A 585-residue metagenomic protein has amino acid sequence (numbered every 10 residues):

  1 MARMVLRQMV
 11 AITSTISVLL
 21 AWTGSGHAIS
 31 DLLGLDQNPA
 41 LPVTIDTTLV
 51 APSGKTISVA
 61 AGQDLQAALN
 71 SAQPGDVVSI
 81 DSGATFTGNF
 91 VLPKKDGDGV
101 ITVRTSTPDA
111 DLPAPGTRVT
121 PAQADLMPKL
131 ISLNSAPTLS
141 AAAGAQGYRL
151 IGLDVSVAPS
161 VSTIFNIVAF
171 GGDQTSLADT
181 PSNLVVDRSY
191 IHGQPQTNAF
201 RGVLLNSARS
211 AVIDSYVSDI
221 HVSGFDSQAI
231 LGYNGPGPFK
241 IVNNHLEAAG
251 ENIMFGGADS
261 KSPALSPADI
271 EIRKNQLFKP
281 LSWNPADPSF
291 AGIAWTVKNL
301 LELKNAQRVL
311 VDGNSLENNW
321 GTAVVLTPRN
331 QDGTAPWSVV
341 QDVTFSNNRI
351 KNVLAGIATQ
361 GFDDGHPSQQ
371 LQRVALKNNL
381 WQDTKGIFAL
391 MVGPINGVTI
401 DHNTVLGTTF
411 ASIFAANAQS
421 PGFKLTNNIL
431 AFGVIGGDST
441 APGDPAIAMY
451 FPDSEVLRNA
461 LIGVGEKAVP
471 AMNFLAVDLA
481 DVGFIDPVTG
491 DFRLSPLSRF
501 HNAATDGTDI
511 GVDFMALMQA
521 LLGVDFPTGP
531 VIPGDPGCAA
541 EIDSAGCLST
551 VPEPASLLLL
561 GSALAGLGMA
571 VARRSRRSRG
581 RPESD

Functional and structural regions predicted by a protein language model:
A11-A21, G566: Bacterial N-terminal signal peptides
I29-K55, D76, V119-D125, T296 (+2 more regions): Acidic, glycine- and Ser/Thr-rich low-complexity intrinsically disordered tracts in extracellular/secreted proteins
T44-D81, T85-F86, V91, A136-T138 (+1 more regions): Acidic Gly/Asp/Thr-rich repetitive segments characteristic of extracellular carbohydrate-active and adhesion proteins
A60, F86, P93-I164, D187-R188 (+2 more regions): Right-handed parallel beta-helix/beta-spiral solenoid domain characteristic of secreted/periplasmic
G88-V91, P113, S132-L139, A158-I167 (+18 more regions): Short glycine/acidic-rich loop motifs that flank beta-strands on beta-rich extracellular proteins
R104, Q146-V157, A178-G193, A208-H221 (+12 more regions): Right-handed parallel beta-helix
E553-A572: A short, hydrophobic C-terminal helix/tail in secreted or cell-surface proteins
G568-D585: C-terminal membrane-anchoring or membrane-association module
